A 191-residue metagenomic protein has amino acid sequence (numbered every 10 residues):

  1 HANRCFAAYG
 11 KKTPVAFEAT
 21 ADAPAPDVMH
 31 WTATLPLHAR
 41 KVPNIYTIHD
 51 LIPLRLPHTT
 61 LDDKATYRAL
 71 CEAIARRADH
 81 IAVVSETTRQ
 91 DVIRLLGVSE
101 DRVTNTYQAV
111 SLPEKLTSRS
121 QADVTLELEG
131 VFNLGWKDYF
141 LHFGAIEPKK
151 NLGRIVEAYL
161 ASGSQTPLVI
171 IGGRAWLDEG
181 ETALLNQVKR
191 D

Functional and structural regions predicted by a protein language model:
H1-D191: Carbohydrate transferase catalytic cores enriched for Leloir-type hexosyltransferases
